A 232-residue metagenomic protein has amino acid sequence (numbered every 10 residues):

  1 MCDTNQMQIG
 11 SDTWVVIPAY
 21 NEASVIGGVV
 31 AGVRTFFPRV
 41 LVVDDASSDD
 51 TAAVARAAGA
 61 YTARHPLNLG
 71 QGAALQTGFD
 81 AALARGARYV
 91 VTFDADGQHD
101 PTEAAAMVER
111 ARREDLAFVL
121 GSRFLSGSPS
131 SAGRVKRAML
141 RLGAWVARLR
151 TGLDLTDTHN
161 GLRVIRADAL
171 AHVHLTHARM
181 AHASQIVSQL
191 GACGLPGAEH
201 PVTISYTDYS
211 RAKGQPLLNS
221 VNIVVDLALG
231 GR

Functional and structural regions predicted by a protein language model:
D12-W14, Q185: Cell-envelope/extracellular polymer assembly enzymes that use nucleotide-activated donors
W14-P18, L41, R64: Short hydrophobic beta-strand elements that form part of the catalytic alpha/beta core underpinning NDP-sugar/donor
I17-T35: Short, well-formed alpha-helical segments that are part of the catalytic scaffolds of diverse glycosyltransferases
S24-G28, D49-A58: Acidic helix N-cap motif at the loop->helix transition within catalytic regions of sugar-transfer enzymes
D44-A53, G97: A conserved acidic beta->alpha catalytic loop
H65-A84, Y89, P101-M180, Y206-G230: Acceptor/aglycone-binding surface of glycosyltransferases and processive sugar-polymer synthases
L153-D154, L175-A178, V187-S205: Catalytic donor-sugar/metal-binding loop of nucleotide-sugar-dependent glycosyltransferases
